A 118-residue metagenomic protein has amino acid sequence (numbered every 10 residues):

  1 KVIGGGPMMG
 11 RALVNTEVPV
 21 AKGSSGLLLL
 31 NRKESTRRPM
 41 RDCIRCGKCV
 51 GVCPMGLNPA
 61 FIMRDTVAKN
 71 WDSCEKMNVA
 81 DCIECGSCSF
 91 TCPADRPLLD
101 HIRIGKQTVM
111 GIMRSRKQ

Functional and structural regions predicted by a protein language model:
K1-A94, L99-Q118: Redox cofactor-anchoring modules in respiratory/redox and cofactor-processing assemblies
